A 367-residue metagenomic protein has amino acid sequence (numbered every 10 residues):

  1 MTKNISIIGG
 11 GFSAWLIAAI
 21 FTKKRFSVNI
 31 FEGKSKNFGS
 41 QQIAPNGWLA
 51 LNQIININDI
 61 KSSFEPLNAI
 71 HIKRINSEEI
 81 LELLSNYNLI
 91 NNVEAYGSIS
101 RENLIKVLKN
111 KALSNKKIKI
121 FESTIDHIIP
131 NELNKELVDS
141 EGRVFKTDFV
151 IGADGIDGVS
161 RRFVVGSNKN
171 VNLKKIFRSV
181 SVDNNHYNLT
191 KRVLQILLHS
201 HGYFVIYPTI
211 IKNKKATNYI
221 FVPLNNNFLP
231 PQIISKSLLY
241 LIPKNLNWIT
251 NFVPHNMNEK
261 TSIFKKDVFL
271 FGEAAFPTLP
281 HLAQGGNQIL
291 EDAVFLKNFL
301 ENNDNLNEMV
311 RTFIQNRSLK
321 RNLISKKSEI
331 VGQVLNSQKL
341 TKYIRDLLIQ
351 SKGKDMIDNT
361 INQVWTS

Functional and structural regions predicted by a protein language model:
K3-I5, I20, A44-D183, S367: Conserved N-terminal helical subregion
N4, S27, T217: Residues at the starts of beta-strands that form the adenosine-phosphate
I7-K23, I151-G152, W248-I330: Conserved mid-domain beta->alpha element of the FAD-binding
S13, K36, D157: Conserved Rossmann-like nucleotide-cofactor binding loop
T22-G39: Glycine-rich FAD pyrophosphate-binding loop
L81-S85, L89-E94, S100, V182-V253: Conserved FAD/dinucleotide-binding core of flavoprotein oxidoreductases
Q350-S367: C-terminal auxiliary extensions adjacent to catalytic cores
